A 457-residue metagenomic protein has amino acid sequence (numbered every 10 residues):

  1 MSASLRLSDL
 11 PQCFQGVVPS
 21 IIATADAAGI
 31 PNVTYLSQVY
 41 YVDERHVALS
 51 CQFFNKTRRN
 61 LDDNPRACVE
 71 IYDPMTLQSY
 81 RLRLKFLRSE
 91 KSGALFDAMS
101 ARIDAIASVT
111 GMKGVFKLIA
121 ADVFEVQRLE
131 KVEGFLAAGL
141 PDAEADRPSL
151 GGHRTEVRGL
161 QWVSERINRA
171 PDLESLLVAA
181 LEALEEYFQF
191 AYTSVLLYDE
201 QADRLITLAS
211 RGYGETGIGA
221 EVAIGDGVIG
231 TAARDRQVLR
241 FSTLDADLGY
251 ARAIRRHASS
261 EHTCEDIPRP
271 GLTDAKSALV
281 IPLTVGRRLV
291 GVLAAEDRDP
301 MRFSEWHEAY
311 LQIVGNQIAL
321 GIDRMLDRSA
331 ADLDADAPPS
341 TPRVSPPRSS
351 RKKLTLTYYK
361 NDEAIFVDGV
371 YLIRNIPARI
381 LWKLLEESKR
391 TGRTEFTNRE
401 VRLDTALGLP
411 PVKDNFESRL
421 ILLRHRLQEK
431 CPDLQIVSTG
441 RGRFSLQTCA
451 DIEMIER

Functional and structural regions predicted by a protein language model:
A138-E174: Signal-transmission linkers at sensory-effector interfaces
A170-L208, M325: Helix-loop-beta substructure at the N-terminus of cytosolic sensory domains that couple signal/ligand detection
L208, E215-G271: Regulatory sensory and allosteric helical modules in signal-transduction proteins and certain transcription factors
T216, T273, V290, E296-I313 (+1 more regions): Regulatory loop-to-helix N-cap segments in sensory/regulatory domains that couple ligand/signal detection
D266-P268, K276-T284: A short, aliphatic-rich beta-strand micro-motif
D332, L372, E387-K389, L409 (+1 more regions): DNA-binding patch around the recognition helix
P339-E363, D368, P432-R457: A short linear beta-strand->loop->alpha-helix hinge motif most characteristic of winged-helix/helix-turn-helix
V370-D404, L423: Short amphipathic alpha-helical recognition elements used for nucleic-acid or partner binding across transcription
